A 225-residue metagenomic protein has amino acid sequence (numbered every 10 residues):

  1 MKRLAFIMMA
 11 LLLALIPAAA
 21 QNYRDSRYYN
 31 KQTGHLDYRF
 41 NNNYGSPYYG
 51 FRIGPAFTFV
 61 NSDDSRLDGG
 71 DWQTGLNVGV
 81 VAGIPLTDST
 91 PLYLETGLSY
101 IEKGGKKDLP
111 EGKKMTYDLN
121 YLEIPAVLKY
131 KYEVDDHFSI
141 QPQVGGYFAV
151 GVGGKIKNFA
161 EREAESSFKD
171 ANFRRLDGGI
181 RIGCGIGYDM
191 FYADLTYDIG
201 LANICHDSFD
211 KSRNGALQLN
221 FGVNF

Functional and structural regions predicted by a protein language model:
M1-D25, F221-F225: Bacterial Sec-dependent N-terminal signal peptides
Q21-T74: Short glycine/proline- and aromatic-enriched beta-strand/turn motifs that initiate or cap beta-hairpins
N41-N43, L67-T74, K113-N120, A171-L176 (+1 more regions): Replace "Gram-negative outer membrane beta-barrel proteins" with "bacterial and organellar outer membrane beta-barrel
Y49-F51, L94-Y100, P142-G145: Extended hydrophobic secondary-structure segments that form protein cores and membrane-embedded regions
N61-L67, K106-K113, G154-R162, C205-D210: Outer-membrane beta-barrel translocator domains and adjoining extracellular loop/strand segments of Gram-negative
I84-L92, K114-I204, F225: Outer-membrane beta-barrel transmembrane domain signature
L94-L119: Surface-exposed loop and membrane-interface regions of Gram-negative outer-membrane beta-barrel proteins
M190, R213-F225: Outer-membrane beta-barrel "beta-signal"
